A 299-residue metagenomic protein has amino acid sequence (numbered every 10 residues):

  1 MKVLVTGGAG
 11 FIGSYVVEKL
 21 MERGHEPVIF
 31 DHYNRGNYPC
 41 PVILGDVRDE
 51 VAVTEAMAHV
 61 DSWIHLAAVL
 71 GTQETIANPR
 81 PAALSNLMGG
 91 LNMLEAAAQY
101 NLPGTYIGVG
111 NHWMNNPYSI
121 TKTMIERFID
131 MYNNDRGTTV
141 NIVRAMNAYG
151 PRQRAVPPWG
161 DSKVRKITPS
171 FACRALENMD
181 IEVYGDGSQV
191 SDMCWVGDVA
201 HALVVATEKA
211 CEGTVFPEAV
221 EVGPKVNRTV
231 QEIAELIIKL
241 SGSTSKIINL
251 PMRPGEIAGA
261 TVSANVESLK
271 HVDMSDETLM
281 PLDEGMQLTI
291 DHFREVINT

Functional and structural regions predicted by a protein language model:
M1-P151, T289-H292: N-terminal Rossmann-like NAD(P)+-binding domain of SDR-like oxidoreductases, especially those catalyzing
V3-T6, S85, N115, M146 (+4 more regions): Short glycine- and Lys/Arg-enriched binding-loop motifs that mark or flank ligand-binding interfaces
Y15, A52-E55, H59-S62, N92 (+8 more regions): Alpha-helical elements of Rossmann-like donor-binding domains used by nucleotide-donor carbohydrate transfer enzymes
N34, Q73, A172-C173, C211-E212: Short secondary-structure boundary/capping segments
V42, G71, P79, G110 (+6 more regions): Generic anion/oxyanion-binding catalytic loop in active/binding sites
D49, P117, V164-I167, V230 (+1 more regions): Conserved donor sugar-nucleotide recognition element shared by glycan-biosynthetic enzymes
P117, T123, R127-S191, V196-V205 (+1 more regions): NAD(P)-dependent short-chain dehydrogenase/reductase
L176-T299: C-terminal substrate-binding subdomain of Rossmann-fold SDR/epimerase-dehydratase oxidoreductases
